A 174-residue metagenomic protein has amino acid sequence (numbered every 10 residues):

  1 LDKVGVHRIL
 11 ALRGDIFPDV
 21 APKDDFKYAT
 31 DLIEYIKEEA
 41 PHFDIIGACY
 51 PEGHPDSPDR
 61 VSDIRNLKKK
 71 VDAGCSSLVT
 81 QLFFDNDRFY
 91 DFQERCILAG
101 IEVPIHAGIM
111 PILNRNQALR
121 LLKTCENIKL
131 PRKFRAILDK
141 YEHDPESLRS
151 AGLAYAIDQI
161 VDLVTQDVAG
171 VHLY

Functional and structural regions predicted by a protein language model:
L1, K70, G74, A107 (+1 more regions): Conserved, mostly hydrophobic/aromatic
D2, D15-I36, S57-R60, L82-L98: Active-site-adjacent beta->alpha loops and helix N-cap segments on the catalytic face of soluble alpha/beta enzymes
D2-G5, V71, I97, V164: Non-catalytic positions within long, well-ordered alpha-helices that form the structural scaffold/packing of enzyme
G5-H7, P41-I45, C75-S76, I101-I105 (+1 more regions): Short, well-ordered coil/turn segments that N-cap beta-strands
L10-L12, S76-D85, S150, H172-Y174: Catalytic beta/alpha-barrel core
R13-I16, Y50, F83, M110-I112: Short, ordered loop/turn segments at secondary-structure junctions
D24, Y28-P51, D56, L98-Q159: Active-site pocket-lining/capping segments in soluble small-molecule metabolic enzymes
P58-K69, G152-D162: Short, acidic/polar
